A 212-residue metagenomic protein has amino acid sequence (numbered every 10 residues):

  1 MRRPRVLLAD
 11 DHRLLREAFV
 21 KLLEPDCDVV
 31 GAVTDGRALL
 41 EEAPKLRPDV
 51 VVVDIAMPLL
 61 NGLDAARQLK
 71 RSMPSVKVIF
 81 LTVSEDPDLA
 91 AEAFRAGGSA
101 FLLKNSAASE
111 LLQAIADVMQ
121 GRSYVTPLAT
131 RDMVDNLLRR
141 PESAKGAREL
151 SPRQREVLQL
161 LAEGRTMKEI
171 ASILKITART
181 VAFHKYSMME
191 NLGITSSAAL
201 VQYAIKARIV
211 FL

Functional and structural regions predicted by a protein language model:
R13-G31: Two-component/phosphorelay signaling modules centered on CheY-like receiver
D35-A38, L60-D64, E85: Acidic catalytic/metal-coordinating carboxylates
E41, L63-S75: Short amphipathic alpha-helix used as the core "switch/output" element in two-component signaling
L46-V52: Active-site beta3 strand of CheY-like receiver
I55-M57: Receiver (REC) domain active-site loop signature in two-component systems and cognate sites in sensor histidine kinases
D88-R95, S99-A100, N105-E156, I209-F211: Short, flexible helix-to-coil linker/hinge segments that flank and couple to helix-turn-helix
T166-A199: Recognition helix of helix-turn-helix DNA-binding domains
